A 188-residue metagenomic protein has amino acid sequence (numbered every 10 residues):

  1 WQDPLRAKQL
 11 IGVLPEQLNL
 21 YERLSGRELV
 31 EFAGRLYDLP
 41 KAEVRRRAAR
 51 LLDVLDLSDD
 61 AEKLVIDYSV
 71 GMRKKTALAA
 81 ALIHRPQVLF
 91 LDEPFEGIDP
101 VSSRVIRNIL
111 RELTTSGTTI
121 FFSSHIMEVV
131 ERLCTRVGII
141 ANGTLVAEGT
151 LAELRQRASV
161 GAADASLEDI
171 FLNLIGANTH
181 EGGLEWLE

Functional and structural regions predicted by a protein language model:
E31, R35, A42-D60: Conserved ABC ATPase "signature" region
R85: Conserved catalytic motifs of ABC-family nucleotide-binding domains
L89-E93: Catalytic Walker B motif of ABC-type/P-loop ATPase nucleotide-binding domains
S103-S116: Helical segment within the ABC ATPase nucleotide-binding domain
E148-G149: ABC ATPase "signature
